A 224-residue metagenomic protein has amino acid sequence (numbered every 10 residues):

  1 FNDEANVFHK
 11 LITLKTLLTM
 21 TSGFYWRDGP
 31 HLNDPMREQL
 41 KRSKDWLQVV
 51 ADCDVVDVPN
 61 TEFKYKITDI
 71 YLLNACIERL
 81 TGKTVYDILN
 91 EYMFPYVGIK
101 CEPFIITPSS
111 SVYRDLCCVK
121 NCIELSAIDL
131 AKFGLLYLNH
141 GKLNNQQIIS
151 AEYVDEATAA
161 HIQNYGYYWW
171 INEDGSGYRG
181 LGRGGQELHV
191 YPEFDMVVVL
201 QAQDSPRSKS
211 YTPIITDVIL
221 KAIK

Functional and structural regions predicted by a protein language model:
F1-F24, D52-D54, R79-K120: Active-site helix/loop module of the DD-peptidase/beta-lactamase fold, centered on the serine-lysine SxxK catalytic
N6-F8, D57-Y65, L116-E124, G180-G184: Solvent-exposed loop and edge beta-strand segments that line ligand/cofactor-binding and catalytic clefts
L17, V50, F63-M93, L130-L136 (+1 more regions): Alpha-helical scaffold elements that line and support the substrate/ligand-binding pocket of soluble hydrolases
N33-C53: Amphipathic alpha-helical interface segments
N90-A157: Active-site-proximal binding-pocket segments
C101, I106-T107, V154-Q201: Active-site Gly/Thr loop motif
D204-P206: A short acidic/small-residue loop/turn micro-motif
K209-K224: Short, gly/Ser/Thr-rich active-site loops of penicillin-recognizing serine hydrolases
